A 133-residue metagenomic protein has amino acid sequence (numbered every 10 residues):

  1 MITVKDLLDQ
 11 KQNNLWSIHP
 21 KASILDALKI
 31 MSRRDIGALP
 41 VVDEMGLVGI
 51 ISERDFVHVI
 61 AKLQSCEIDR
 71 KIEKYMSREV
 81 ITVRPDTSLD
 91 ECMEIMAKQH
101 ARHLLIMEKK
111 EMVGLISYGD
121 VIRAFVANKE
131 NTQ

Functional and structural regions predicted by a protein language model:
M1-N14, S52-T82, D86-A97, S117-Q133: Tandem CBS (Bateman) regulatory domains
L7-L8, L15, L25-L28, L39 (+5 more regions): Generic detector of leucine side chains in alpha-helical contexts
S17-D35, V42, T82-H100, M107 (+1 more regions): The conserved cystathionine-beta-synthase
A22-L25, M45, K74-R78, K110 (+1 more regions): Residue-level signal for alpha-helical context at structural boundaries
M31-R34, L39-D55, M96, L104-G119: A glycine-centered beta-loop-beta connector
